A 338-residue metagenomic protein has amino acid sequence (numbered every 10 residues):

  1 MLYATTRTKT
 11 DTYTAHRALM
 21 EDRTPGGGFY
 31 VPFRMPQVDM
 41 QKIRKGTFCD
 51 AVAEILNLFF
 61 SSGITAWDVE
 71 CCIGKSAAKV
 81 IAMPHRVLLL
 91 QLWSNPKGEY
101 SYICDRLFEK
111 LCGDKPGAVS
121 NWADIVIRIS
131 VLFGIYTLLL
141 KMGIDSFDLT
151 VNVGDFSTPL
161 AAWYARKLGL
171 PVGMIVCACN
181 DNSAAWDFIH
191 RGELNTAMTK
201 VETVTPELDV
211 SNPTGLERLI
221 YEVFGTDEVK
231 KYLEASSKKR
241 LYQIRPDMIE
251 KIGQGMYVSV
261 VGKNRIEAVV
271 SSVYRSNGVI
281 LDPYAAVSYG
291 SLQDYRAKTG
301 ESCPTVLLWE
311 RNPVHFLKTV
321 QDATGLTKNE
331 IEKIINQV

Functional and structural regions predicted by a protein language model:
M1-V338: PLP-dependent amino-acid enzyme catalytic core
